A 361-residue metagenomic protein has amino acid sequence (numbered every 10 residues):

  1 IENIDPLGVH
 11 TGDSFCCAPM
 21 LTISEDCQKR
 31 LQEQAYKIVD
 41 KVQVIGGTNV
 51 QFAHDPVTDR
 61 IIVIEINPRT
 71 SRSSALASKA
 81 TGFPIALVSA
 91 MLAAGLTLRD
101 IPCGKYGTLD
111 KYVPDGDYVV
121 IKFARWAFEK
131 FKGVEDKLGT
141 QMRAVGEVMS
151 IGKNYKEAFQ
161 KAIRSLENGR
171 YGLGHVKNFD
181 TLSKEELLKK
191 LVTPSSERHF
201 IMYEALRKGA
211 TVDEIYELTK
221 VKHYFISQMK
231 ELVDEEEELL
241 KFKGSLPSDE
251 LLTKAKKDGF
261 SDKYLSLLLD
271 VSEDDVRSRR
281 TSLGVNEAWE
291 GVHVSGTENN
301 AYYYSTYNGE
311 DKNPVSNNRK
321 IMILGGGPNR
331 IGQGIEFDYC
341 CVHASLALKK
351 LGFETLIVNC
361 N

Functional and structural regions predicted by a protein language model:
I1-G259, L283, E287, V315-R319 (+4 more regions): ATP-dependent carboxylate activation and anion-phosphoryl transfer catalytic cores that bind Mg-ATP to form
Y264-K312: C-terminal amphipathic alpha-helical interaction region
R330-C340: Glycine/threonine-rich flexible loop motifs
